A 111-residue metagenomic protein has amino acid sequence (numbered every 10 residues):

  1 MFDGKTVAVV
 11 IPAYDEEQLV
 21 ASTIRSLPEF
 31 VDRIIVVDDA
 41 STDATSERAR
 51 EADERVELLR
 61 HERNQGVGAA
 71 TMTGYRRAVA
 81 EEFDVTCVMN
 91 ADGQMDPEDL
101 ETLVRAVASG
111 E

Functional and structural regions predicted by a protein language model:
M1-E111: Structured catalytic core of nucleotide-sugar glycosyltransferases
